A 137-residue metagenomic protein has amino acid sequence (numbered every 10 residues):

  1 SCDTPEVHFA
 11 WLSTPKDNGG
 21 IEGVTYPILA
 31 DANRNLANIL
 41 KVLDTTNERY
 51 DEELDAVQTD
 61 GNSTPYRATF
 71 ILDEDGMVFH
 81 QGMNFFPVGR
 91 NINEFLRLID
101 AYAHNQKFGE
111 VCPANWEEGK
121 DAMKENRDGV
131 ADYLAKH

Functional and structural regions predicted by a protein language model:
S1-H137: Chalcogenol-based redox active-site neighborhoods
